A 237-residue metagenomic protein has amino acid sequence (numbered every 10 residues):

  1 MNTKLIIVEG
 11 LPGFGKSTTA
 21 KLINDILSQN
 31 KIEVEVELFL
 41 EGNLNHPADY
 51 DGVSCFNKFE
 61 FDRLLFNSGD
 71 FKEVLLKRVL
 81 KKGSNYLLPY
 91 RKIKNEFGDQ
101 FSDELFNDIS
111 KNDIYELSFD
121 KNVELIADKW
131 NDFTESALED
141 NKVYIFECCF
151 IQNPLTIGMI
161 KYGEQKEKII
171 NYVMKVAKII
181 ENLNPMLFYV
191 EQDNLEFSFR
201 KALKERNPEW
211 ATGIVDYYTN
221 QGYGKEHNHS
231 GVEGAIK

Functional and structural regions predicted by a protein language model:
M1-T3: Phosphate-binding P-loop
V8: Hydrophobic anchor at the beta1->P-loop junction of P-loop NTPases
L11: P-loop (Walker A) phosphate-binding loop of NTP-binding proteins
S17: Walker A/P-loop
N24-I93, I157-I160: Conserved substrate/cofactor phosphate-moiety recognition/catalytic segment in nucleotide-dependent phosphotransferases
K58-I109, L203-E205, A211-K237: Low-complexity, serine/threonine/proline-enriched polar segments
K72-E181: Glycine-rich phosphate-binding loop used to anchor ATP phosphates in small-molecule kinases, encompassing both
F146-C149, K166-N220: Conserved phosphate-donor/acceptor-positioning beta-strand/loop module used by diverse small-molecule
